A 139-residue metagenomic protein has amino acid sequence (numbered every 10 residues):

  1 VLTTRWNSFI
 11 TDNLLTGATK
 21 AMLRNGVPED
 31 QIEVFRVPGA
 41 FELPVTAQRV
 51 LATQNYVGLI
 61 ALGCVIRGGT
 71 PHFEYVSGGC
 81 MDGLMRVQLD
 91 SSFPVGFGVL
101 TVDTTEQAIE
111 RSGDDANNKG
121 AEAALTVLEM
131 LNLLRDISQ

Functional and structural regions predicted by a protein language model:
V1-P38: Glycine-rich phosphate/diphosphate-binding loop of Rossmann-like nucleotide-binding domains
T4, I60, V127: Residue-level signature of catalytic and energy-coupling elements of molecular machines, predominantly ATP/GTP-dependent
R5-W6, C64-V65, L100-T104: Short, ordered loop/turn segments at secondary-structure junctions
T16, P44-Q48, A52, A121 (+1 more regions): Amphipathic, non-transmembrane alpha-helical secondary structure
E33, V57-L59, F93-V99: Structural motif
F35-T53, L100, T105: Glycine-rich oxoanion-binding loops at beta->alpha junctions
E42-L84, Q139: Glycine-rich phosphate-binding loop
F73, G78-Q139: C-terminal binding/interaction regions
